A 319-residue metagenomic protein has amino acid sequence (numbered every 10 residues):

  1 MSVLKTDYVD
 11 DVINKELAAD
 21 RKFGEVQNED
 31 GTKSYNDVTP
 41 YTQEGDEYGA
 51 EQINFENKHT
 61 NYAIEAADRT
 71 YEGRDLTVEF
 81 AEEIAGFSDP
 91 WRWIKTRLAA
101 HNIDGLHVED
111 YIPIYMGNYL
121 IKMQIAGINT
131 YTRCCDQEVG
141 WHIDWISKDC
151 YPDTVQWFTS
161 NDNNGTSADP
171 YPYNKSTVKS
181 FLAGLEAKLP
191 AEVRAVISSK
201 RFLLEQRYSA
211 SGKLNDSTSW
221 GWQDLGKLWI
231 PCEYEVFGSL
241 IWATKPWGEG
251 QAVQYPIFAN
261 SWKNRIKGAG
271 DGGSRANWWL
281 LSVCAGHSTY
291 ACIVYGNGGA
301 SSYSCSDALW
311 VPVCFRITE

Functional and structural regions predicted by a protein language model:
M1-E65: Extracellular "spike/adhesin" assembly and maturation modules and analogous cytosolic coiled-coil scaffolds
R69-E319: Collagenous Gly-X-Y triple-helix signature in extracellular proteins
